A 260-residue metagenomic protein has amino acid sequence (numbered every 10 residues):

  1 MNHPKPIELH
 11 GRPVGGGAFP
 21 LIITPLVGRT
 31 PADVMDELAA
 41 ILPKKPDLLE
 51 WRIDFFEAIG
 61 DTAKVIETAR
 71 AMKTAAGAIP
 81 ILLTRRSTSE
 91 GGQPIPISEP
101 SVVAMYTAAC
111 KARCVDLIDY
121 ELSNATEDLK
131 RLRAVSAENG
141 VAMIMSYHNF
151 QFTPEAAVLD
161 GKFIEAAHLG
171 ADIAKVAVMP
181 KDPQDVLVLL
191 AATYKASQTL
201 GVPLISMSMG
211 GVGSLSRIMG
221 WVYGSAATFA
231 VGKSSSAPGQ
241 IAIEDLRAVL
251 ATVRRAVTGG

Functional and structural regions predicted by a protein language model:
N2-I7, G16-E138, H148-T153: Active-site beta->alpha loop and helix N-cap motifs at the rims of alpha/beta catalytic domains
T107, L117, L122-G260: Catalytic alpha/beta core domains of metabolic enzymes, predominantly
